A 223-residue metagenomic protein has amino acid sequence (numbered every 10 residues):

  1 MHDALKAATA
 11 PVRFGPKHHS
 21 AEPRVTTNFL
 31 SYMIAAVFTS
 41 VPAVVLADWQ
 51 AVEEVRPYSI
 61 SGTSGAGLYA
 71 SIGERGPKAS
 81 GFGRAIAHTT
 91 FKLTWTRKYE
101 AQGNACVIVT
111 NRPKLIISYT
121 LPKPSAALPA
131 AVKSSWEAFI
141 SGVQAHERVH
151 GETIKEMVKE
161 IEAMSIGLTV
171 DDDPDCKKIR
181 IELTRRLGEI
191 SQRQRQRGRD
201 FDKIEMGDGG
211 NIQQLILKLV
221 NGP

Functional and structural regions predicted by a protein language model:
M1-T27: N-terminal secretory signal peptides that target proteins for export/translocation
A10, G15-P16, Y32, P129 (+1 more regions): Short hydrophobic "helix-edge" motifs at membrane interfaces and signal-peptide entry regions
T27-A35: Sec-dependent signal peptide recognition, specifically the positively charged N-region followed immediately by
D48-Y119, P124-A127, D171-P223: Metalloprotease/metallohydrolase-associated module, dominated by Zn2+-dependent proteases
A127-K133, E137-A138, I154-R186: Post-HEXXH active-site segment of zinc metalloproteases
G142, H146-I154: Active-site recognition of the HExxH zinc-binding catalytic motif
